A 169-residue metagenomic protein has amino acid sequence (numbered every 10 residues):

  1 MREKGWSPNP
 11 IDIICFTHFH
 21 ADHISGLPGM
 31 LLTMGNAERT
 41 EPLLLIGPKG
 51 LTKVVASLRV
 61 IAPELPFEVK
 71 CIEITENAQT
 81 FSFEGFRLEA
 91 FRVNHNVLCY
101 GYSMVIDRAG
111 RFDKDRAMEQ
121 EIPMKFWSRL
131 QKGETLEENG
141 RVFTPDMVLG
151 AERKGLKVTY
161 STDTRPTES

Functional and structural regions predicted by a protein language model:
M1-I46, E68-A78: Active-site metal-binding motif and surrounding structural segment of the metallo-beta-lactamase
F19, K49-G50, T162-T164: Active-site metal-binding loops of divalent metal-dependent hydrolases
H23-G26, K53-V55, S169: Phosphate- and divalent-cation-binding pockets in alpha/beta enzyme and binding domains that engage nucleotide-derived
K49, T75-E76, I106-R108: Non-catalytic surface loops within mature trypsin-like serine protease
T52-R59, I74-E76: A gly/proline- and charged-residue-enriched helix-loop-helix capping module
E64-F67, C71-V97: Charged mid-protein connector segments
E84-S169: Active-site-proximal loop/helix segment associated with metal-binding centers of metalloenzymes
